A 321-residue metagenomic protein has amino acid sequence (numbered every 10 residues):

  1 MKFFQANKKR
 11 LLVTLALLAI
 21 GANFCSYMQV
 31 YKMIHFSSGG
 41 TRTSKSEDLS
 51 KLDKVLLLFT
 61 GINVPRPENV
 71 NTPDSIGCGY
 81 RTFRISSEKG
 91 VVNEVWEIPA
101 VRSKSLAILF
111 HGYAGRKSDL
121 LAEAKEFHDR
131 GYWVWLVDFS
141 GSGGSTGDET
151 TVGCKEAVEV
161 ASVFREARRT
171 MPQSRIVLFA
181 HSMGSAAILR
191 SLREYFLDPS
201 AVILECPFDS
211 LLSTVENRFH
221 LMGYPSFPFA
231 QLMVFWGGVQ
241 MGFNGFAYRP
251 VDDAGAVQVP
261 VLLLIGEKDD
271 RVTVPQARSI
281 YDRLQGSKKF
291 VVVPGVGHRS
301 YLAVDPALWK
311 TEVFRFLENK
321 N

Functional and structural regions predicted by a protein language model:
A19-S86: An N-terminal hydrophobic leader/cap segment in hydrolases
Y113-E126: The serine-hydrolase catalytic nucleophile loop
R116, S142-M171, R175: Catalytic nucleophile-loop/oxyanion-hole region of alpha/beta-hydrolase and closely related hydrolase-like folds
F127-T146: Conserved alpha/beta-hydrolase
R190-N244: Hydrolase active-site cap/lid region
A256-Q258, L263-I265, D269: Short beta-strand/loop motif that positions the catalytic acidic residue of the alpha/beta-hydrolase fold
D270-Q276: Conserved alpha/beta-hydrolase "acid-adjacent" motif
V296-P306: Catalytic histidine-centered segment of alpha/beta-hydrolase-like enzymes
